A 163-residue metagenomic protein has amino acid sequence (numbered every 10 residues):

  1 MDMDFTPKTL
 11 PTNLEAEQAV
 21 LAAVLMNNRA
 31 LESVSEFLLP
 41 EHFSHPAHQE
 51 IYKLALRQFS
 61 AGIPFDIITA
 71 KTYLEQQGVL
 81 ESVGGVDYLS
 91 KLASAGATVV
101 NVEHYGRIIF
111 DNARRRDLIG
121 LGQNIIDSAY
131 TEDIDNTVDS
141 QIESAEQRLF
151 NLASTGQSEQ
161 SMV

Functional and structural regions predicted by a protein language model:
M1-L10, Q147-A153, S158-M162: Replication-associated primase and helicase/ATPase modules
M1-R114: Noncatalytic partner-interaction/assembly domains of nucleic-acid and motor enzyme complexes, especially the accessory
K8-T12, A22, D133, T137-S140 (+2 more regions): A general boundary/transition motif marking the beginning of the first structured unit of a protein
H45, V86-S158: Extended, charged alpha-helical coiled-coil/arm scaffolds that mediate oligomerization and mechanical coupling in large
